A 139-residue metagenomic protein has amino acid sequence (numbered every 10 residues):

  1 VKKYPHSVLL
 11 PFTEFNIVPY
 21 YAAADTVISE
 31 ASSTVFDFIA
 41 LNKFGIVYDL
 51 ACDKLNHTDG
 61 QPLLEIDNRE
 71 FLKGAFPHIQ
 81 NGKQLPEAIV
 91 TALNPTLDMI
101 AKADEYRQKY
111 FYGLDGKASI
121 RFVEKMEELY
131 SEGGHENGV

Functional and structural regions predicted by a protein language model:
V1, S33-Y110: Catalytic binding pocket for nucleotide-activated donors in carbohydrate/polymer assembly enzymes
V1-F36: Donor nucleotide-activated moiety binding/catalytic core segment of transferases that use nucleotide-activated donors
P19, K83-E87, R121: An acidic, carboxylate-rich microenvironment
Y21, I39-L41, Y130: Short glycine/proline-enriched turns and hinge-like loops at secondary-structure junctions
D115-V139: C-terminal alpha-helical cap of glycosyltransferases
